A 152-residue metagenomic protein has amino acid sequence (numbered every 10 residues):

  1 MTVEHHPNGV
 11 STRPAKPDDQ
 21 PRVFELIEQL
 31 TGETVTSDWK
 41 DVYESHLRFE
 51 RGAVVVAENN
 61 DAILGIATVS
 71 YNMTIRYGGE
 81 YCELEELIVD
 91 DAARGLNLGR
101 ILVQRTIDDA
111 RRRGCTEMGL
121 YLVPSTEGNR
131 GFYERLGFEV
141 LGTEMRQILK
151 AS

Functional and structural regions predicted by a protein language model:
T2-H5, R135, E139, T143-S152: Terminal substrate-recognition subdomain of acyl/acetyltransferases
H6-N8, P14-D18, F24-G79, E85 (+2 more regions): Acetyl-CoA-dependent GNAT
K16, D90, V123: Residue-level recognition of the GNAT/N-acetyltransferase active site
E83-L87, G137: Hydrophobic alpha-helical segments of small multi-pass membrane proteins
V89, G95-D108, R135: Conserved acetyl-CoA-binding loop-helix of GNAT-fold acetyltransferases
R100, P124-G142: Conserved active-site alpha-helix within GNAT-family acetyltransferase domains
A110-L122: Conserved GNAT acetyl-CoA-binding A-motif
G119-N129, R146-A151: Conserved beta-strand-loop-alpha-helix junction that forms the acyl-donor binding cleft
